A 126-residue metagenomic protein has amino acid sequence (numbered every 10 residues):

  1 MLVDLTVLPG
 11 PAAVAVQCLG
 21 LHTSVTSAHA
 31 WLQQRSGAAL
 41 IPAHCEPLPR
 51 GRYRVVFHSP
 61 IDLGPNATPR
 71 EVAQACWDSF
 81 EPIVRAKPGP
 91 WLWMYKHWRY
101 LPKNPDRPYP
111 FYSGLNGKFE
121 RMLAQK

Functional and structural regions predicted by a protein language model:
M1-K126: Non-catalytic C-terminal accessory region of glycerolipid acyltransferases and related lyso-lipid remodeling enzymes
